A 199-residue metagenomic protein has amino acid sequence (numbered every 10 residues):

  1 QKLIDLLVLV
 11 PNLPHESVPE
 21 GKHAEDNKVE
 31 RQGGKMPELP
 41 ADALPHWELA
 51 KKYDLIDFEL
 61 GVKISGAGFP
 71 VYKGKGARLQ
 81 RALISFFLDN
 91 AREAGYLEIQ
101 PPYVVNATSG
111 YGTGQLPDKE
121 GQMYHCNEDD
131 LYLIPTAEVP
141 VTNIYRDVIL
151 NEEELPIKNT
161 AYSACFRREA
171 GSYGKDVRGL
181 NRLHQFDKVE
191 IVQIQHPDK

Functional and structural regions predicted by a protein language model:
Q1-P37, L55, E59: N-terminal alpha-helical targeting/anchoring segments
G33-K199: TRNA-recognition modules of translation machinery and tRNA-sensing kinases, especially anticodon-binding
